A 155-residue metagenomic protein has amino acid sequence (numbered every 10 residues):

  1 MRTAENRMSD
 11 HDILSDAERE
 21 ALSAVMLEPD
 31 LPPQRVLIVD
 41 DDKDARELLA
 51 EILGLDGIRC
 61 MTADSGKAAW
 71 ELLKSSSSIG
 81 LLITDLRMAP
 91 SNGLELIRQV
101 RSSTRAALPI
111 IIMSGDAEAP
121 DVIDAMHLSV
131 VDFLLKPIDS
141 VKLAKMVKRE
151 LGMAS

Functional and structural regions predicted by a protein language model:
M1-R35, V141-S155: Non-catalytic signal-transmission and effector/linker regions of two-component phosphorelay proteins
R46, M88-P90, S103, E118 (+1 more regions): The feature encodes the CheY-like receiver
E47-L55: Charged docking surfaces used in two-component/phosphorelay signaling
G57-D64, L72: Short hydrophobic/Thr-rich beta-strand motif most characteristic of the beta2 strand and flanking loop of CheY-like
D64-A68, N92-L96: Acidic catalytic/metal-coordinating carboxylates
S77-I83: Active-site beta3 strand of CheY-like receiver
E95, A117-F133, K145: Alpha4 helix (beta4-alpha4-beta5 surface) of REC/receiver domains from two-component response regulators
